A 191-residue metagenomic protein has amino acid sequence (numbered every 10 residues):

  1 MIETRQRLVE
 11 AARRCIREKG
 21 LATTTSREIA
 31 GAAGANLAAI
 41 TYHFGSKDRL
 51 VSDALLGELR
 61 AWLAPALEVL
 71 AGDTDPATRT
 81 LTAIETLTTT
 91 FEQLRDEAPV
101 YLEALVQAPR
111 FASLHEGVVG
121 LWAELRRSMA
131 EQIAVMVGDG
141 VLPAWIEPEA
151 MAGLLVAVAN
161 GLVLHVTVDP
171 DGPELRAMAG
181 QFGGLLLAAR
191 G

Functional and structural regions predicted by a protein language model:
M1-A12, I29, A54-E58, W62 (+1 more regions): Generic hydrophobic, amphipathic alpha-helix propensity
R7, A11-D53: Helix-turn-helix
A11-E18, P65-V69, V100, A104 (+1 more regions): Solvent-exposed, amphipathic alpha-helical segments
C15-E18, A32, H43, A61 (+3 more regions): Residue cluster at the C-terminal edge of the helix-turn-helix DNA-binding motif
E18-K19, D73, L94, D139: Short coil/turn segments at alpha/beta junctions that flank glycine-rich nucleotide-binding fingerprints
D53, L67-A98, P148-L155: Hydrophobic alpha-helical connector segments
R79, E92-E116: Amphipathic alpha-helical segments used for helix-helix packing
S113-V119, A123, V137-A189: Hydrophobic/aromatic-rich alpha-helical bundle segments in the mid-to-C-terminal region
